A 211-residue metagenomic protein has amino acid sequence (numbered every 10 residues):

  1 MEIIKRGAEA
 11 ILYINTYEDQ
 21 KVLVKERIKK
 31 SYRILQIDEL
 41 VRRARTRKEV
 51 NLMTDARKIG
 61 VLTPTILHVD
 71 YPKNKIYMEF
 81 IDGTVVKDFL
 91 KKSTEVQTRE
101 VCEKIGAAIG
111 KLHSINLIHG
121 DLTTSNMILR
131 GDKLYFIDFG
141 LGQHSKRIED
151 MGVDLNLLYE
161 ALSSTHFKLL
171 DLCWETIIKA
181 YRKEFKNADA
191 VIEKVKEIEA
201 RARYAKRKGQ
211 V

Functional and structural regions predicted by a protein language model:
M1-E18, V61, A190, K194-E197 (+1 more regions): Nucleotide/phosphate-binding site architecture used for ATP/NTP-dependent chemistry
E2-R47: ATP-binding glycine-rich loop module of kinase domains
I14-Y17, E26, H68, F80 (+1 more regions): Conserved hydrophobic "DFG−1" position in protein kinase catalytic cores
I28, Y32, R42-T46, R57 (+1 more regions): Conserved structural core of kinase catalytic domains
D55, I59-V61, F89-S125, R130 (+2 more regions): Conserved kinase catalytic-core helix
Y135-V211: C-lobe/activation-segment region of protein kinase-like
